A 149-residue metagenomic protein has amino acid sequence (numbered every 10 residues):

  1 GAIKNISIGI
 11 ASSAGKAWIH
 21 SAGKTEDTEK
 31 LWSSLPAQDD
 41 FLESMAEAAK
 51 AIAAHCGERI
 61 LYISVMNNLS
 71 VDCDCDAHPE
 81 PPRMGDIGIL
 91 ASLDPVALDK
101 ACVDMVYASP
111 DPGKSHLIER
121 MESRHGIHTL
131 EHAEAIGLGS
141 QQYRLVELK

Functional and structural regions predicted by a protein language model:
G1-K149: Extended, low-polarity segments enriched in aliphatic/aromatic residues
